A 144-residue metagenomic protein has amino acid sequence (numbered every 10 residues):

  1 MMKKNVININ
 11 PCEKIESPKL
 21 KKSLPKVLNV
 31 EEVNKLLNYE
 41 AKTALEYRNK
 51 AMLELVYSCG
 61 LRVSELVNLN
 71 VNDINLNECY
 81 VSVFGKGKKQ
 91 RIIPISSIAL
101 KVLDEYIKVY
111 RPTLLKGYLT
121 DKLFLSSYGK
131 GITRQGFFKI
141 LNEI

Functional and structural regions predicted by a protein language model:
M1-I144: Conserved catalytic core of the tyrosine transesterase superfamily
